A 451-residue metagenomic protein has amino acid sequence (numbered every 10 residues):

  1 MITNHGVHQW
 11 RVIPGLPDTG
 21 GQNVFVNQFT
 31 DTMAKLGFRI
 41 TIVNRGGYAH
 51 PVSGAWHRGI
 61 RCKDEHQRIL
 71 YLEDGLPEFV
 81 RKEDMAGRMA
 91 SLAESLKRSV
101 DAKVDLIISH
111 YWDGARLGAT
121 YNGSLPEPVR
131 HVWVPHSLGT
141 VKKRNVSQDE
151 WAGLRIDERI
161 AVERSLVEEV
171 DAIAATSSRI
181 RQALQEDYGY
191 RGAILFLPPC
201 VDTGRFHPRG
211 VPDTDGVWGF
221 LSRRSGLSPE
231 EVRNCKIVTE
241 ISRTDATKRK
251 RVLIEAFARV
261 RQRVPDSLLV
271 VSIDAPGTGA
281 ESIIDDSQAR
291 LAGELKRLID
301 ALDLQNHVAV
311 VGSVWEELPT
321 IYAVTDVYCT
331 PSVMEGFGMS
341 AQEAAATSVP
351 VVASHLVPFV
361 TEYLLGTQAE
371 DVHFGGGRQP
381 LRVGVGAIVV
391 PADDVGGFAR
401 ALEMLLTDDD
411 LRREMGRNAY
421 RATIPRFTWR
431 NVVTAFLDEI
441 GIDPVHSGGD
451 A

Functional and structural regions predicted by a protein language model:
N4-Q9, T19, Q28, T32-K103 (+2 more regions): A conserved catalytic-core segment of Leloir-type glycosyltransferases
G47-Y48, S53-W56, D157-F196, V201-G219: A short, active-site helix/loop in glycosyltransferases that binds the activated sugar's phosphate group
L227-K248, I254-F257, V270: Conserved donor-binding/catalytic core segment of Leloir-type glycosyltransferases
I273, G277-S313: Nucleotide-activated donor-binding/catalytic signature segment of Leloir-type glycosyltransferases, i.e., the conserved
T320-T325: Short alpha-helical donor nucleotide-sugar binding micro-motif in glycosyltransferases
V333: Aromatic "clamp/platform" in nucleotide-sugar-dependent glycosyltransferases that forms part of the donor/acceptor
P350-A353, F359-V360, A369-H373: Short hydrophobic beta-strand element within catalytic cores of glycosyltransferases and related nucleotide-activated
G386, G397-R400, M404, L411-P425 (+1 more regions): A short, well-ordered alpha-helix in the C-terminal region of glycosyltransferases
